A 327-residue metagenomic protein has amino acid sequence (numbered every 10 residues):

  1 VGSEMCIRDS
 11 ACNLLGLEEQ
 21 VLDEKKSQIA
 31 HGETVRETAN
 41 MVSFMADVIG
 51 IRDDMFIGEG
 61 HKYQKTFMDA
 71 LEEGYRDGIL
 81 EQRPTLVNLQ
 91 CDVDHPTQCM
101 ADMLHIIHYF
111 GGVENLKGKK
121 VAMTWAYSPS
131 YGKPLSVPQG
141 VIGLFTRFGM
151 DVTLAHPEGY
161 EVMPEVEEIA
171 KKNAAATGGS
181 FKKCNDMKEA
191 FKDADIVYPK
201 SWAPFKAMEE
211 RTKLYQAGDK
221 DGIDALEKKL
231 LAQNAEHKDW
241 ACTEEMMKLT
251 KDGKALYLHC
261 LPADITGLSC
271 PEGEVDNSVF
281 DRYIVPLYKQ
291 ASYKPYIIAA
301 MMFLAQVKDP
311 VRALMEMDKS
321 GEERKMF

Functional and structural regions predicted by a protein language model:
V1-I7: Short, small-residue-biased leader/transition segments that mark boundaries at the very start of proteins
R8-I107: Phosphate/diphosphate ligand-binding glycine-rich loop within oxidoreductases
Q98-T124: Short internal alpha-helix immediately C-terminal to a glycine-rich phosphate-binding loop in Rossmann-like
N115-K117, T146, E245-K254, R282: Short, conserved loop/helix-junction motifs that constitute active-site signature segments in enzyme catalytic cores
V121-H156: Conserved anion/nucleotide-ligand pocket segment
K172-D276: Rossmann-like adenosine-cofactor binding region
T250-F327: Adenosine-phosphate binding glycine-rich loop
